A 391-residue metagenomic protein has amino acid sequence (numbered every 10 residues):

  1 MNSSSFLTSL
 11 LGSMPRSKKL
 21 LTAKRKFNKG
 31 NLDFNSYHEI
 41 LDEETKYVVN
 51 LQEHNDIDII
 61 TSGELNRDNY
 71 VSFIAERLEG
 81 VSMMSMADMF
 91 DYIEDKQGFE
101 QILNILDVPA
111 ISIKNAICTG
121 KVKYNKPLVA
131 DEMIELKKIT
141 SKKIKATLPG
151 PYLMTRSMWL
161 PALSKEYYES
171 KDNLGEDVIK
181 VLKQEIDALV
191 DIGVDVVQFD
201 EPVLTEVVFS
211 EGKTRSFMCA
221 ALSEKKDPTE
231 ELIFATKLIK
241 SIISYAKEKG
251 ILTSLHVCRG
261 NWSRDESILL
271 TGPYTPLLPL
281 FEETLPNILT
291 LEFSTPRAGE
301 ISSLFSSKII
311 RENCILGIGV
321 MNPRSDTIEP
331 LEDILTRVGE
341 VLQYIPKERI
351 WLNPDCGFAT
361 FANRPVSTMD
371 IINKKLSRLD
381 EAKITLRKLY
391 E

Functional and structural regions predicted by a protein language model:
M1-E391: Domain-level signal for soluble alpha/beta catalytic cores
